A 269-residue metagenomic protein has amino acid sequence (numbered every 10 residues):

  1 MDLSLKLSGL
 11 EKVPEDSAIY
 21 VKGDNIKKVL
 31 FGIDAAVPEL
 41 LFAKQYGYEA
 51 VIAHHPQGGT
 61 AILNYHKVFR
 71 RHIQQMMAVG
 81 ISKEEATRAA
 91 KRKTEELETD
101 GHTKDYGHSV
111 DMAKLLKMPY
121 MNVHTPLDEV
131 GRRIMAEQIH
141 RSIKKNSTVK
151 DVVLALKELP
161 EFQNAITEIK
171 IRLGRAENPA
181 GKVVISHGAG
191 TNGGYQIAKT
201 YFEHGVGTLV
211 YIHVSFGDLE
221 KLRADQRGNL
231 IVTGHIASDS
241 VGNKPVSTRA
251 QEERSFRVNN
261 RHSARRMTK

Functional and structural regions predicted by a protein language model:
M1-K269: Active-site catalytic microenvironments in core metabolic enzymes, especially phosphate/sugar-handling
